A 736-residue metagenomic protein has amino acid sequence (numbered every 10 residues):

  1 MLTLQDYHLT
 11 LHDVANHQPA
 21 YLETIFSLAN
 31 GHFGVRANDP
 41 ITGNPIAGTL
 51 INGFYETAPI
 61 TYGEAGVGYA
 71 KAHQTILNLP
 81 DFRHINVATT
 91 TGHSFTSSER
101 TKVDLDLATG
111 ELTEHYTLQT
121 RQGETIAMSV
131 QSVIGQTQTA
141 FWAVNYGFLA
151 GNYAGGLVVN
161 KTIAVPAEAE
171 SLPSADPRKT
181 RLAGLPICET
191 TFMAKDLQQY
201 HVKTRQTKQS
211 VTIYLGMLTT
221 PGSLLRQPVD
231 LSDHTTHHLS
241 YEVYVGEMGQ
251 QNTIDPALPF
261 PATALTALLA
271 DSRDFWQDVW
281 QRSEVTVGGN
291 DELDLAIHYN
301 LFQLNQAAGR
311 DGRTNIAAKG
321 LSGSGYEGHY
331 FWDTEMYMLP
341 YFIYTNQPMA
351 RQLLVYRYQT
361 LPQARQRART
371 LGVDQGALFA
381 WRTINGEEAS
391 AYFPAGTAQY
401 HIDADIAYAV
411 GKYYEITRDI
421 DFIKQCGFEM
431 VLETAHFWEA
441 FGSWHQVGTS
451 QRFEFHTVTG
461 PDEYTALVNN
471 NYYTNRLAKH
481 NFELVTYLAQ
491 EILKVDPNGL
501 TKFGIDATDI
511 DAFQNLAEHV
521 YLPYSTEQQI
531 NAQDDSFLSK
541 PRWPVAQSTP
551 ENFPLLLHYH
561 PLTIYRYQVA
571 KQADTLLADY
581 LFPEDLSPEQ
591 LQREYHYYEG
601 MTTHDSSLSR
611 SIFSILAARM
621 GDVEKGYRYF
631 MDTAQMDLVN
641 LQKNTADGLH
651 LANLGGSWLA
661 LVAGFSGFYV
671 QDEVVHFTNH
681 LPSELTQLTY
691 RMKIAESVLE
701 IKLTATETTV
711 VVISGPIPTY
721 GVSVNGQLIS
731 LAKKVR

Functional and structural regions predicted by a protein language model:
M1-L28, F33-N38, T42-I46, L50-Y326 (+1 more regions): Acidic/polar, glycine-enriched structural segments that form the non-catalytic walls/loops of the carbohydrate-binding
A20-G53, Y337, G386, A398 (+4 more regions): C-terminal capping/lid segments that line or modulate ligand- or cofactor-binding pockets
K71-R121, P588-Q592, E599, L616-R736: Non-catalytic C-terminal accessory modules of carbohydrate-active enzymes
Q251-T253, T286-V287, Y344, P348 (+3 more regions): Inter-helical turn/loop segments and adjacent helix faces that build the functional surface of alpha-helical bundle
A308-S322, P348-A409, Y414, D421-Q425 (+4 more regions): Helix-terminus loop motifs that line ligand-binding clefts
A318-H329, V373-G396, Q451-N471, D535-P541 (+2 more regions): Carbohydrate-binding/catalytic loop surfaces
Y330-Q359, Q490, I505-A646: Active-site core of glycosidic bond-cleaving carbohydrate-active enzymes
F437-T508: Acidic/histidine-rich catalytic neighborhood
